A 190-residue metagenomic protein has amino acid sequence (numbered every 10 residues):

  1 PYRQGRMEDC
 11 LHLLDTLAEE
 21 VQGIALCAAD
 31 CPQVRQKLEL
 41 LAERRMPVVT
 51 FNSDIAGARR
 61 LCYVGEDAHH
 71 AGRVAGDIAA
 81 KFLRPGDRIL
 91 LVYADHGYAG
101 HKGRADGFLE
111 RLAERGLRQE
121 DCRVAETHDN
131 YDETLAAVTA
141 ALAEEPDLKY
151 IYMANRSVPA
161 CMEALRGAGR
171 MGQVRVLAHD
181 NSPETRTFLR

Functional and structural regions predicted by a protein language model:
P1, A18, T187-R190: Short, intrinsically disordered, charge-balanced linker/junction segments flanking boundaries in proteins
Y2-D9, D30, S53, V64-V74 (+4 more regions): Hinge/beta->alpha junction and helix N-cap segments in small-molecule ligand-binding domains
C10-L13, G23-A42, F108, R123-T185: Hydrophobic alpha-helical
A18-E20, L83, E145: Alpha-helix termination/capping residues and helix-transition junctions
Q33-H70, S182-R190: Flexible loop/hinge segments that line or gate small-molecule binding clefts
E43, K81-P85, A113-L117, A143 (+1 more regions): Generic secondary-structure signature for well-ordered alpha-helical cores
A71-I89: A conserved helix-loop-strand patch within extracytoplasmic ligand-binding domains of the periplasmic binding
R84-I89, R115-C122, P146-K149, G172: Short, structured loop/turn "capping" segments at alpha-beta junctions
